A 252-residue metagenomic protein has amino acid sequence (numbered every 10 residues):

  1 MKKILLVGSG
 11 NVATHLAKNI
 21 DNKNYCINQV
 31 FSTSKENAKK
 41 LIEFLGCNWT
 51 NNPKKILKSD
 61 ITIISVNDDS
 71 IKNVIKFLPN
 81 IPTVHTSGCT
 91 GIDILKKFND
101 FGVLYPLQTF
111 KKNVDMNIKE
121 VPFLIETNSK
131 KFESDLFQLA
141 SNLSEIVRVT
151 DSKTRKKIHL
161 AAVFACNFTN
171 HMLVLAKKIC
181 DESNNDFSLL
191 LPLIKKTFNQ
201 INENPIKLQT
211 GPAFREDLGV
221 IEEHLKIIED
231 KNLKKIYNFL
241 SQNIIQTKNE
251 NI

Functional and structural regions predicted by a protein language model:
M1-N51, M116: NAD(P)+-binding Rossmann beta1-loop-alpha1 motif at the extreme N-terminus of oxidoreductases
C26, N37-F44, D100, D115-L160 (+1 more regions): Internal alpha-helical scaffold of NAD(P)-dependent oxidoreductase catalytic cores
A38, I71-K72, G91-D93, F132-E133 (+1 more regions): Short, well-ordered alpha-helical microsegments
E43-K54, S65-S70, L107: Glycine-rich, highly charged phosphate/nucleotide-binding loops
S59-D60: An anion/phosphate-binding loop that grips the pyrophosphate of nucleotide cofactors and donors
I63-I118: Glycine/small-residue-rich loop that forms an oxyanion/phosphate-binding "nest" at active or ligand-binding sites
K195-I252: Interdomain hinge/lid region at the active-site interface of Rossmann-like NAD(P)-dependent oxidoreductases
